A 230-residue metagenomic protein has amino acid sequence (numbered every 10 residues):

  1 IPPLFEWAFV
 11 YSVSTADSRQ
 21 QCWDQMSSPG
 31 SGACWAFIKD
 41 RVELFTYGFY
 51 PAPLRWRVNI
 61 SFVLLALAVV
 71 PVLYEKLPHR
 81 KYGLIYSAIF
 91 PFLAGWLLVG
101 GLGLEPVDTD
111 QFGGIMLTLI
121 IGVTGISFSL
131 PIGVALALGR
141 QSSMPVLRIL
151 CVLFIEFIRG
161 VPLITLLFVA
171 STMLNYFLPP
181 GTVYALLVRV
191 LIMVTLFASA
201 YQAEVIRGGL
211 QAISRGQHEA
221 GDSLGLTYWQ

Functional and structural regions predicted by a protein language model:
I1-Q230: Transmembrane alpha-helices and adjacent helix-loop boundaries
